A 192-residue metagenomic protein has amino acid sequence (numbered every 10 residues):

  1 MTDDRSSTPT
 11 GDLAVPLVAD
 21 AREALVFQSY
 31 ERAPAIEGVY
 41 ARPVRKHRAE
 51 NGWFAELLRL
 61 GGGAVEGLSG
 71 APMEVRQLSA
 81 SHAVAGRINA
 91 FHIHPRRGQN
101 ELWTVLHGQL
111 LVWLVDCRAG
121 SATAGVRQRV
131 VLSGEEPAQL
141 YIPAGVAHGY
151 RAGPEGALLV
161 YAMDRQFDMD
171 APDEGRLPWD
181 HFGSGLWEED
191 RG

Functional and structural regions predicted by a protein language model:
T2-E135, E155-A157, Y161-G192: Non-catalytic, conserved peripheral segments adjacent to functional cores
W113, L140, H148-G153: Short beta-strand His + acidic residue motifs that chelate non-heme Fe in jelly-roll/DSBH and cupin folds
C117, V146-A147: Short beta-turn/strand-loop junction motif enriched in small, turn-promoting residues
V130-L132, L140-A144: Mid-chain, well-packed structural core segment of small domains
P137-Q139, A147, L158: Residue-level marker of beta-strand positions
